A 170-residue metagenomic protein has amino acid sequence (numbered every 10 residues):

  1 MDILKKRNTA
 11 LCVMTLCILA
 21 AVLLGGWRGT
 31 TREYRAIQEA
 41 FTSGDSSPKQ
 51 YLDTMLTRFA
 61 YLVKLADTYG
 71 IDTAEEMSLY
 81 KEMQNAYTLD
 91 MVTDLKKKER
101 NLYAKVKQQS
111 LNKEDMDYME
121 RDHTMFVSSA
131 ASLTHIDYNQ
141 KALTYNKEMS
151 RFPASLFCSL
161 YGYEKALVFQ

Functional and structural regions predicted by a protein language model:
D2-Q170: A helix-centric hydrophobic-segment signal that preferentially recognizes long, alpha-helical stretches used
